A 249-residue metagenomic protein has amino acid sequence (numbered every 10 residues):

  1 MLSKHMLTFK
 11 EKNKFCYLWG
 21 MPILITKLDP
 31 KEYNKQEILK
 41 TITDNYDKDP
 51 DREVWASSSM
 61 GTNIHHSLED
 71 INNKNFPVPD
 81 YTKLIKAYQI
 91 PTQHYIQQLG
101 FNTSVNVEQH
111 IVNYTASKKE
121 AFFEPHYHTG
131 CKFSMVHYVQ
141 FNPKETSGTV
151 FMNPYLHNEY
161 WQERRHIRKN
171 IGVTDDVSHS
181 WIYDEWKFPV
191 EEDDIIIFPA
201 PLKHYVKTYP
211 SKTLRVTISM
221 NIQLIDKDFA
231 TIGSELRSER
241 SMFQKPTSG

Functional and structural regions predicted by a protein language model:
L2-F101, F122, L236-E239, F243-G249: Non-heme Fe(II)/2-oxoglutarate
L18, S104-N106, Y127-C131, P210-L214: A generic structural micro-feature
L24, H110-V112, F133-M135, V216-M220: Hydrophobic residues positioned within well-ordered beta-strands of beta-sheet architectures
K31, N142, L156-H157, L202-H204 (+1 more regions): Short, solvent-exposed loop/turn segments at secondary-structure junctions
N75-F76, L99-T103, A121-P125, H137 (+2 more regions): Short helix-to-loop capping/linker segments positioned immediately adjacent to catalytic or ligand/cofactor-binding
F101-V112, E145: A short coil-to-beta-strand element that immediately follows conserved catalytic motifs
N113-I195, D228-G233: Catalytic core of non-heme Fe(II) oxygenases with the double-stranded beta-helix
D175-G249: Catalytic core of Fe(II)/2-oxoglutarate
